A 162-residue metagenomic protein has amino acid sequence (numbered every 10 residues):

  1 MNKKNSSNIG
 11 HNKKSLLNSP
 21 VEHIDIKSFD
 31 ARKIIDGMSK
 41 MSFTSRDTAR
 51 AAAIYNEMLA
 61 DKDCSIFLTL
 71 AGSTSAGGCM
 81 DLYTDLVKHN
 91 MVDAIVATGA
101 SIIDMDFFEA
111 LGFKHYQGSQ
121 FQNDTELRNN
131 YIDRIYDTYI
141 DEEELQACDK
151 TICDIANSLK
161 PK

Functional and structural regions predicted by a protein language model:
N2-Q146, C153, N157-P161: Metallocofactor- and cofactor-centric catalytic cores in central/energy metabolism, strongly enriched
